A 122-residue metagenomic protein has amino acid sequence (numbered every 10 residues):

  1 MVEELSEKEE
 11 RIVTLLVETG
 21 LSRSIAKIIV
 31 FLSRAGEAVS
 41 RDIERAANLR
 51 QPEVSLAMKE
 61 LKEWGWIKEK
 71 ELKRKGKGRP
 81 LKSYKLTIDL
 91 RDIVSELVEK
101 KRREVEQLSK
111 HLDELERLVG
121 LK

Functional and structural regions predicted by a protein language model:
V2-E18: Short, Lys/Arg-enriched N-terminal segment that forms or immediately precedes the first helix of a structured domain
T14-S24, V39, L72-V94: Short, cationic-aromatic polyanion-contact patches
L15-L49: N-terminal helix-turn-helix DNA-binding core of bacterial DNA-binding proteins
L61: DNA major-groove recognition helices of helix-turn-helix
G65: Glycine-centered, phosphate/nucleic-acid-interacting loop/turn motifs that mediate DNA/RNA or nucleotide
E69: Short beta-strand "wing" residues that participate in macromolecule-binding interfaces
I88-K122: Amphipathic alpha-helical dimerization/coiled-coil segments that flank or bridge DNA-binding/regulatory modules
